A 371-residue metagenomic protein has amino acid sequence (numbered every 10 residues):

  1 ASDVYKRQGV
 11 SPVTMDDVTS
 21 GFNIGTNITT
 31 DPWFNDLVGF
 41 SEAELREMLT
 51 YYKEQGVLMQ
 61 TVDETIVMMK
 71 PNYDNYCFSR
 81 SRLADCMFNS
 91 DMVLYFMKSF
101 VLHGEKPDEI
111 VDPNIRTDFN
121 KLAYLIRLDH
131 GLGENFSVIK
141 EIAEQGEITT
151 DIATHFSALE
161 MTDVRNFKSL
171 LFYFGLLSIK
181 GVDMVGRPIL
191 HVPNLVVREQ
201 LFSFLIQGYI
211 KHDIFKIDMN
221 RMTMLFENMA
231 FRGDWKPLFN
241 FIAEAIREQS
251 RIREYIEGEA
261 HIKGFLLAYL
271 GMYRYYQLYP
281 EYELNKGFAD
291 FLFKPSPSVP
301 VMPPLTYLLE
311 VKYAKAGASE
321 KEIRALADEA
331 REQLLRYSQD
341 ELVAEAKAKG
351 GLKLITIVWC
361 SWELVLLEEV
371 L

Functional and structural regions predicted by a protein language model:
A1-Y5: Short, small-residue-biased leader/transition segments that mark boundaries at the very start of proteins
K6, Y307-L309, K353-I357: Hydrophobic/aromatic beta-strand patches that form the interior of the parallel beta-sheet core in alpha/beta enzyme
K6-G9, M87, S178-K180, T356: A structural signal for short, well-ordered beta-strand segments and their strand-loop junctions that often border
K6-M15, F22, V358-S361: A short beta-strand-to-loop transition that corresponds to the Sensor-1 phosphate-sensing loop of AAA+ P-loop ATPases
T14-G21, I28-K98: Amphipathic alpha-helical segments of the small helical/lid subdomains adjacent to P-loop NTPase cores
G25, M87-R331, R336-S338, L367-L371: Extended alpha-helical interface modules used as scaffolds for assembling large macromolecular complexes
M59, Y276-L278, V343-K349: Surface-exposed helix-capping loop/turn segments at secondary-structure junctions
L342-L371: Domain-level recognition of nuclease-like catalytic cores that cleave nucleotide substrates
